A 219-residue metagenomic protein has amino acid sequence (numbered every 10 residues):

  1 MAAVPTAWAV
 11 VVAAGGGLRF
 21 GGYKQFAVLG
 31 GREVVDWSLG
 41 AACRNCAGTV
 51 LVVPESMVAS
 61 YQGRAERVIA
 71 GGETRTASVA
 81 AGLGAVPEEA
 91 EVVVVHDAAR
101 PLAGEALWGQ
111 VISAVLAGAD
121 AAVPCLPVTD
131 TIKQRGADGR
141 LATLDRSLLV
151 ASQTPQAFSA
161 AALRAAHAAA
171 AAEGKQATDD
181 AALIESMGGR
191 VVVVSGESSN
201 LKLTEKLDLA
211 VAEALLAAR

Functional and structural regions predicted by a protein language model:
M1-A7, A214-R219: Short, low-complexity, intrinsically disordered N-terminal peptides in bacterial proteins
A2-S56, A65-E66: N-terminal glycine-rich phosphate-binding loop and ensuing alpha1 helix
A3-V4, A85-E91, L116-G118: Glycine-rich phosphate-binding loop signature in dinucleotide/nucleotide-binding domains
V11, V35, G82, H96-D97 (+3 more regions): Residue-level signal for inorganic ion chemistry
T49, A103-V194: Conserved core of the sugar-phosphate nucleotidyltransferase
V58-A65, Q134: Short loop/helix-cap segments at secondary-structure boundaries that form the rim of catalytic
G63-V93: Short phosphate-binding loop-to-helix
N200-R219: Hydrophobic helical membrane-anchoring modules
